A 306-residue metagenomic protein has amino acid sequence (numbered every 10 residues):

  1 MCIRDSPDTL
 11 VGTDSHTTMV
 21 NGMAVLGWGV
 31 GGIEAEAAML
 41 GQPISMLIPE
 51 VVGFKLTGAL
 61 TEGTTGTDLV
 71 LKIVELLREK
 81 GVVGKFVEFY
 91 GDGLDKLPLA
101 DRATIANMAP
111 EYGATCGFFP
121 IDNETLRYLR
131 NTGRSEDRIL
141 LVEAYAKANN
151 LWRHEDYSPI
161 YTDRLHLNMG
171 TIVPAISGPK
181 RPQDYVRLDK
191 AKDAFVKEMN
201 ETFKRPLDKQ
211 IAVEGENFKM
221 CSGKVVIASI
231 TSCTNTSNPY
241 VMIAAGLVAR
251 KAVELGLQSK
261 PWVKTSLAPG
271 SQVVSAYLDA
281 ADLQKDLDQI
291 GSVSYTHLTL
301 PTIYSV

Functional and structural regions predicted by a protein language model:
M1-I3, H297, T302-V306: Single conserved hydrophobic/aromatic residue that forms the stacking wall/gate of nucleotide- or nucleobase-binding
R4-K55, V70, S177, K204-K285 (+1 more regions): Long, structured ligand/cofactor-binding scaffold of large enzymes
R4-V11, H16, L76, K85-V87 (+5 more regions): Core nucleic-acid recognition elements
D5-R138, L255-P261, V293: Mobile "lid/hinge" segments at catalytic clefts and subdomain interfaces of large enzymes
T18-N21, T64-K72, G84, A100-T104 (+13 more regions): Generic recognition of stable, solvent-exposed alpha-helical segments in well-folded globular domains
L47-T67, T171-E216: Glycine-rich, flexible beta-strand/loop modules in the N-terminal catalytic cores of phosphate-handling
L97-I105, P110-M199: Terminal amphipathic helices with adjacent charged low-complexity linkers/tails
Y145, W152, D282-Y295: A glycine-rich helix N-cap at a beta->alpha junction
